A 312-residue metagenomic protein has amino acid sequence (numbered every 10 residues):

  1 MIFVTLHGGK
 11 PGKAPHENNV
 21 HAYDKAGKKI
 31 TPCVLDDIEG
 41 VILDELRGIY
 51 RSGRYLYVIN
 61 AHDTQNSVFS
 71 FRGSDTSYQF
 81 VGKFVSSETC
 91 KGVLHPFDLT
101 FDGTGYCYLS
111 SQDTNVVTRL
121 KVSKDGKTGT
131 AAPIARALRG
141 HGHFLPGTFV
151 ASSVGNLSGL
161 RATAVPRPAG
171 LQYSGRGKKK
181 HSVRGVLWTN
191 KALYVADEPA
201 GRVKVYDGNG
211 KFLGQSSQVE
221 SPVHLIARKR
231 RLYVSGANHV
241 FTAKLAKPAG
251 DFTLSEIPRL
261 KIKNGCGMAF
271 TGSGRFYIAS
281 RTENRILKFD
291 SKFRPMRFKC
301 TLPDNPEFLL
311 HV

Functional and structural regions predicted by a protein language model:
M1-T31: An edge-strand/N-cap motif at the start of beta-rich repeat modules
V4-P15, V58-D63, F101, L109-D113 (+3 more regions): Conserved beta-strand positions in repeat-built beta-propeller and related beta-rich domains
P15, I38-G53, S87-T104, R139-K191 (+4 more regions): Beta-rich, blade/repeat-based domains predominating in secreted/periplasmic proteins but also intracellular
H21, S67-F69, T118, K204 (+2 more regions): WD40 beta-propeller blade core
D24-K28, R72-T76, K121-G126, Y206-K211 (+2 more regions): Short loop/turn segments that connect beta-strands within beta-propeller blades
K29, V34, F80, F84 (+5 more regions): Residue-level detector of beta-propeller blades
Y55-K121: A generic tandem-repeat structural signature
A279-V312: Blade-level signature of beta-propeller repeat domains, shared across WD40, Kelch, NHL, RCC1 and BNR/Asp-box propellers
